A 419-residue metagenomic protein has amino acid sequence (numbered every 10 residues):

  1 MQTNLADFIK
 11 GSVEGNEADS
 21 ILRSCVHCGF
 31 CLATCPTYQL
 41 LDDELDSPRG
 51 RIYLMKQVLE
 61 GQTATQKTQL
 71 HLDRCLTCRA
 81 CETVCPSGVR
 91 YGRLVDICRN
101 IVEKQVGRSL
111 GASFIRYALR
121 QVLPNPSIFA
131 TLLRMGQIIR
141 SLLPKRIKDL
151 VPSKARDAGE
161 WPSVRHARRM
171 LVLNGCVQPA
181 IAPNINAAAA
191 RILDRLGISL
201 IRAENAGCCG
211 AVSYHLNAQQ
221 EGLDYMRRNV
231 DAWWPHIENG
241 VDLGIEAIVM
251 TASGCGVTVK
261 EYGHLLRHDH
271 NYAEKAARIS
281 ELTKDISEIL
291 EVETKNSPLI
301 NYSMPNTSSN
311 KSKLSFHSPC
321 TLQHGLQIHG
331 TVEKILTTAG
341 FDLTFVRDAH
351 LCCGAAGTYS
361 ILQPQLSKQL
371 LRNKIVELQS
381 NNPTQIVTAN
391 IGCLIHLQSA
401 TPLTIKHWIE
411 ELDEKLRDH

Functional and structural regions predicted by a protein language model:
M1-C28: Generic N-terminal leader/targeting and pre-domain segments
M1-G11, T37-L70, G88-Y117, K406-E411: Non-heme iron-sulfur electron-transfer modules
G15, Y91-H419: Iron-sulfur cluster-binding electron-transfer modules in prokaryotic oxidoreductases
D19-Y38, Q69-V89, T321, H350-L351: Cysteine-centered iron-sulfur cluster-binding motifs in ferredoxin-type domains/subunits of redox enzymes
C25-C28, Q62, C75, G88 (+4 more regions): Residues at alpha-helix boundaries and the short loops/turns that link adjacent helices
G29-A33, D43-P48, L200-E204: N-terminal glycine-rich anion-binding loops that anchor highly charged ligand groups
F30-A33, Y53, Q137, V257: Generic structural signal for well-ordered, non-membrane alpha-helices
E60, A80, V84, N217: Short His/Asp/Glu-rich catalytic/ion-coordination signatures at enzyme active sites or charged loops
